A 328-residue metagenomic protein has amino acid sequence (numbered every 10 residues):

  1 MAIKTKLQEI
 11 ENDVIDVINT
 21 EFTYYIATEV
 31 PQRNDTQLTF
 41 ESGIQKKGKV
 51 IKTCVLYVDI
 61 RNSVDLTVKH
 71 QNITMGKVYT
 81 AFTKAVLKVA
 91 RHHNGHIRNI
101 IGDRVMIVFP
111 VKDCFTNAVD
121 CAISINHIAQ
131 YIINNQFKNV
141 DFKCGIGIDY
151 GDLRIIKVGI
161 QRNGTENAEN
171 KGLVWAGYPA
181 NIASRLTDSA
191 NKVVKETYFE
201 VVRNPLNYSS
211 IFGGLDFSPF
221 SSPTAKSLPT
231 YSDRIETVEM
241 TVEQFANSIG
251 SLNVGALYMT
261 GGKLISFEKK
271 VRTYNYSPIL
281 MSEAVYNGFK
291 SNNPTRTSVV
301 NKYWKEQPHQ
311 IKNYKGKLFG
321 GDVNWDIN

Functional and structural regions predicted by a protein language model:
M1-K84, K88-R91: Juxtacatalytic helix/coil linker segments that couple regulatory or sensory modules to the catalytic cores
M1-T39, K192-N328: Intrinsically disordered, glycine/charged-rich C-terminal tails and inter-domain linkers that flank nucleotidyl cyclase
Q71, V105-D141: Short helix/loop segment flanking the catalytic signature motif in cyclic-nucleotide metabolism enzymes
V86-P110: Conserved helix-loop-beta segment at the catalytic/binding core of cyclic-nucleotide signaling proteins
H96-D103, N135-C144, E200-N204: Short, glycine/acidic-rich hinge or "gate" loops at secondary-structure transitions that mediate conformational
N139-I156: A short glycine-enriched loop-to-beta-strand structural element that forms part of the catalytic core of nucleotide
I155-T187: Catalytic-core segments of nucleotide cyclases and related cyclic-nucleotide turnover enzymes
